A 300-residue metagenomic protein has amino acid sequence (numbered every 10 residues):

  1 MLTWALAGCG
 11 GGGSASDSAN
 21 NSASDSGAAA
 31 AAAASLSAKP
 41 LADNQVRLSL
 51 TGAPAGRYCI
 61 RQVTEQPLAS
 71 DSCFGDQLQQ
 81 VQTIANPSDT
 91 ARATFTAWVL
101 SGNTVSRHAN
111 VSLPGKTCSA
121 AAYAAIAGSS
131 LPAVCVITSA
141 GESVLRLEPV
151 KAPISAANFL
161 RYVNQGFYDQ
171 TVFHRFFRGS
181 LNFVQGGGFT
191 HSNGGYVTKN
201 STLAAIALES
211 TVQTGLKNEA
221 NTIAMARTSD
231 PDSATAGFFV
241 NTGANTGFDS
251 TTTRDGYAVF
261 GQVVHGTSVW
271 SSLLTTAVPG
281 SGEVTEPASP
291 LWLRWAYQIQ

Functional and structural regions predicted by a protein language model:
M1-T3: Hydrophobic helical h-region of N-terminal Sec-dependent signal peptides in bacterial secretory/periplasmic proteins
A5-G8: C-terminal motif of bacterial Sec signal peptides marking the signal peptidase cleavage site
G10-G13: Bacterial signal peptide processing site
N21-Q300: Cyclophilin-like peptidyl-prolyl cis-trans isomerases
